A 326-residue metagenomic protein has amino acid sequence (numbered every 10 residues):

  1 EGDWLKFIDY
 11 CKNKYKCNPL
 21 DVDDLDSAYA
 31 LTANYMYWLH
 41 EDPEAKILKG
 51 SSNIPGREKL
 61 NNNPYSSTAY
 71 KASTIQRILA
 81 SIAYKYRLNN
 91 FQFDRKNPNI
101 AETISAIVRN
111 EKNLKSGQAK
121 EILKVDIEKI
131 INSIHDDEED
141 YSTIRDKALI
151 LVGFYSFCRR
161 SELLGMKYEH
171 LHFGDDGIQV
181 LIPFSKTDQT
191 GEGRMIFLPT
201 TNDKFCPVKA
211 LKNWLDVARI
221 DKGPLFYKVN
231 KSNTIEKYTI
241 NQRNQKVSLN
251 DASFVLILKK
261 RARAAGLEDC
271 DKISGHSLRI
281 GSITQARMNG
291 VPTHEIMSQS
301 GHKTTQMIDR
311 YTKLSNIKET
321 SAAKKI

Functional and structural regions predicted by a protein language model:
E1-I326: Extended, non-catalytic subsegments within catalytic or DNA/protein-binding/adaptor domains
